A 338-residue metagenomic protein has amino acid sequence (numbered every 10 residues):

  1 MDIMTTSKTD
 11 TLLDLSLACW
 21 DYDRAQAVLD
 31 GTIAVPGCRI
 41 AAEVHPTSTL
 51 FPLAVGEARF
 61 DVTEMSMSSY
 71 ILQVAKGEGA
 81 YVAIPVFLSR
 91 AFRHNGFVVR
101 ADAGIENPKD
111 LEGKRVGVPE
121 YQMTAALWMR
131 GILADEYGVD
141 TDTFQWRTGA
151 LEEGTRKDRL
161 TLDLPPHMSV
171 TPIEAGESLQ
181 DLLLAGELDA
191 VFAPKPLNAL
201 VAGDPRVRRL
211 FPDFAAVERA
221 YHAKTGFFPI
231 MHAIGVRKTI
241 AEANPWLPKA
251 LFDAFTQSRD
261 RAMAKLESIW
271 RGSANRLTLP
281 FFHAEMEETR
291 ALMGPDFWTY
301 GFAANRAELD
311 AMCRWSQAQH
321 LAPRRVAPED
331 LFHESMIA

Functional and structural regions predicted by a protein language model:
I3-S16, I105-R115, L292-G294: Immediate post-signal peptide segment of exported/extracytoplasmic ligand-binding proteins
L15-A25: Extracytoplasmic "Venus flytrap"
L17, R90-E106, P229-E242: Hydrophobic/proline-rich hinge and linker segments of small-molecule sensing/allosteric domains, predominantly
D23-D142, W146-T155: Short, glycine-/small- and polar/acidic-enriched structural segments that line small-molecule recognition paths
A42-L53, E106, F144-D181, M286 (+1 more regions): Short helix-initiation/N-cap motifs at beta->coil->alpha
K157-E267: Pocket-lining segment of extracytoplasmic ligand-binding domains
G235, A241-A318: Secondary-structure end/capping motifs
A307-A338: Short hairpin/turn module used for nucleic-acid contact or packing/dimerization
